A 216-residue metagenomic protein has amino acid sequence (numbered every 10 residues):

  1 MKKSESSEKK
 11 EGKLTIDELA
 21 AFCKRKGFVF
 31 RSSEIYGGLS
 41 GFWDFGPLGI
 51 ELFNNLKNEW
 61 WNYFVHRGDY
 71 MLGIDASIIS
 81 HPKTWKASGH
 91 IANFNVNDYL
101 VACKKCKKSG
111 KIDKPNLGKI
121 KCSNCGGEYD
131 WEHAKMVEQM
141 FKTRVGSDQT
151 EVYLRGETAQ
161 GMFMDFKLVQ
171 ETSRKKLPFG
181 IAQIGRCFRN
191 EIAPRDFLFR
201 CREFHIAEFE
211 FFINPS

Functional and structural regions predicted by a protein language model:
K2-S216: TRNA-recognition modules of translation machinery and tRNA-sensing kinases, especially anticodon-binding
